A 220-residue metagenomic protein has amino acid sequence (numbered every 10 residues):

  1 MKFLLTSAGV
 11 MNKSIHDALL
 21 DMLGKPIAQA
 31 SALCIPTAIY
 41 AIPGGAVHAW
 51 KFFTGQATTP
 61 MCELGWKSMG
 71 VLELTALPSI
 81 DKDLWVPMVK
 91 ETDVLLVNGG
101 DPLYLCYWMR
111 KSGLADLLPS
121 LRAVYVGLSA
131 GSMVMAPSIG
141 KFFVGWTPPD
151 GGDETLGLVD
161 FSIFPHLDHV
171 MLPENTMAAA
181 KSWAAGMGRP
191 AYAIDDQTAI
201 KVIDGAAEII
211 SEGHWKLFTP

Functional and structural regions predicted by a protein language model:
M1-A28, A38-F52, G140-P220: C-terminal and late-domain segments of enzyme folds
L19, Q56-A57, L114: A general structural detector for well-ordered alpha-helical segments in enzyme core domains, enriched
I27-A32, T92, R122, G188: A general structural motif
A30, I39-Y104, R110: Portal/gating segments that form or line small-molecule/metal binding sites
A32, L95, S129, I163 (+1 more regions): A residue-level signal for conserved active-site and pocket-lining positions in enzyme catalytic cores
A76-L77, M133, A199: Positions that flank functional sites
N98-L172: Class I SAM-dependent methyltransferase SAM-binding "motif I" and its flanking Rossmann-like core
